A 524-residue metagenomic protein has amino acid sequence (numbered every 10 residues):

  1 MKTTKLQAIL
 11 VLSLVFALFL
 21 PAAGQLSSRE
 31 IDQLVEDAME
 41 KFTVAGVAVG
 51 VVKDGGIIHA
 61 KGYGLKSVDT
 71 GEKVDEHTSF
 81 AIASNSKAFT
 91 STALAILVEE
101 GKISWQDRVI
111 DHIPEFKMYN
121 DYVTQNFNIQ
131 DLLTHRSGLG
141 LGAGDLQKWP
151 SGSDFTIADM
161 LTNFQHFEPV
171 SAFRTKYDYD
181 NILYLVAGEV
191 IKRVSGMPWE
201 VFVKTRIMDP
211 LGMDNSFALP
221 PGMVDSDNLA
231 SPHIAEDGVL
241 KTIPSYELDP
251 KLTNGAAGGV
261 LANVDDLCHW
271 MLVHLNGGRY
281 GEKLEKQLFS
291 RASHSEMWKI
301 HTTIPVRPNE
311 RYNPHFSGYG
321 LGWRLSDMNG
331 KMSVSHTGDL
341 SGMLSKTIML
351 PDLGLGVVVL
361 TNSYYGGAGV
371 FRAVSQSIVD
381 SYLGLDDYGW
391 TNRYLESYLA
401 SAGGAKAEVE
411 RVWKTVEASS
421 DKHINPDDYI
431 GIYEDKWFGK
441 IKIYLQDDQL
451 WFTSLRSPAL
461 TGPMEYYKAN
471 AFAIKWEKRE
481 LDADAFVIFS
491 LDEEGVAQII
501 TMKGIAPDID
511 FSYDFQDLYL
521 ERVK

Functional and structural regions predicted by a protein language model:
M1-L10: Bacterial N-terminal signal peptides that target proteins for export
I9-P21: Bacterial N-terminal signal peptides
L20-G24, P308, K331, A373-K524: Peripheral terminal and inter-domain segments
L26-I82, K102-S104, D111-H112, M118-Y119 (+2 more regions): Short, conserved catalytic-motif segment at the N-terminal edge
T43-G46, G342-L344, W437: Short, small/polar residue-rich loop motifs at catalytic or cofactor-binding pockets
Y63, S67, D121-S341, S345-K346: Short, surface-exposed loop or secondary-structure junction motifs that flank catalytic or metal-binding residues
H336, K346-M349, L353-S363, I499-M502: Short, well-ordered beta-strand elements
